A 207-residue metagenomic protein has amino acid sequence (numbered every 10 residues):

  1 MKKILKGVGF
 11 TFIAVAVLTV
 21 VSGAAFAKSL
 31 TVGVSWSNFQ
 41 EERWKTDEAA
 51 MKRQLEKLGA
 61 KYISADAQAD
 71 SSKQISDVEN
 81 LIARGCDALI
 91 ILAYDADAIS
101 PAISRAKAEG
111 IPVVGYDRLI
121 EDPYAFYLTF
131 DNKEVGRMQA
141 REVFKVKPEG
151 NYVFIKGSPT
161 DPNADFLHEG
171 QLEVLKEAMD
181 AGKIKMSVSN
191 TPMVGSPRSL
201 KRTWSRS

Functional and structural regions predicted by a protein language model:
K2-G9, A25-S207: A residue-level marker of the well-folded mature domains of exported/periplasmic proteins
F10-V21: Bacterial N-terminal signal peptides
